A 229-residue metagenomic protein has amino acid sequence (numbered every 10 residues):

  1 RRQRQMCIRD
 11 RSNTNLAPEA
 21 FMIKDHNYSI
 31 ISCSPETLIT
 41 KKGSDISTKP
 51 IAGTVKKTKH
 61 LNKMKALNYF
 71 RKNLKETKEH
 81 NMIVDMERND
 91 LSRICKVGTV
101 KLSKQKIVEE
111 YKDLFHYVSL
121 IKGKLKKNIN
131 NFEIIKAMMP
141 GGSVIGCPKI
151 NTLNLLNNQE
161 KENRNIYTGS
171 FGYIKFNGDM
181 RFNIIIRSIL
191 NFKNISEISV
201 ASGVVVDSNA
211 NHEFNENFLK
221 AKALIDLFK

Functional and structural regions predicted by a protein language model:
R2-Q5, R9-K229: Extended alpha-helical targeting/anchoring segments, especially N-terminal organellar/secretory targeting helices
